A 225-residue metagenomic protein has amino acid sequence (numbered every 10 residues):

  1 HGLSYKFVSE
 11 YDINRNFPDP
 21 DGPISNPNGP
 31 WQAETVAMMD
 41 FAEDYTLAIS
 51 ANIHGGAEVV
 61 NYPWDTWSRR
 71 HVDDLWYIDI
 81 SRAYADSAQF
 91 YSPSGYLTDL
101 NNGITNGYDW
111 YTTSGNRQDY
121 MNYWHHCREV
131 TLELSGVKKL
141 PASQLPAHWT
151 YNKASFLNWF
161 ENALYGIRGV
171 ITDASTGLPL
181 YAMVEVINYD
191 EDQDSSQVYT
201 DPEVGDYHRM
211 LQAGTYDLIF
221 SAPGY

Functional and structural regions predicted by a protein language model:
G2-T172: Metallocarboxypeptidase
K139, D190, D194, D217-I219: Secretory-pathway/membrane protein signature
E161-G166, T176-L178, D192-D194: Low-complexity, Pro/Thr/Ser/Gly/Ala-rich linker/spacer regions in secreted, extracellular modular proteins
I167, I171, V184-V186, Y216-F220: Hydrophobic beta-strand residues in large extracellular and virion-surface proteins
A174-S175, E203: Short, ordered coil/turn segments that flank beta-strands lining enzyme active or ligand-binding pockets
S175, N188-D192, G224: Solvent-exposed strand-loop boundary residues in beta-sheet-rich modules
L180-A213: Short, acidic Ser/Thr/Gly-rich low-complexity loop/linker segments typical of extracellular and cell-surface proteins
G205, A213-Y225: A short, solvent-exposed beta-strand micro-motif common in secreted/extracellular proteins
